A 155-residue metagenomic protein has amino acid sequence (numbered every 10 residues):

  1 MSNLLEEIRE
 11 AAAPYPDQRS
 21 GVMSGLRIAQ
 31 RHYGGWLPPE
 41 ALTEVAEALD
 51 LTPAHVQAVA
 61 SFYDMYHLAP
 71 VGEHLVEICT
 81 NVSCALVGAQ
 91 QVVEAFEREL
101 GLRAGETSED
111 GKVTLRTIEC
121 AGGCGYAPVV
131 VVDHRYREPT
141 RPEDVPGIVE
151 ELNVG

Functional and structural regions predicted by a protein language model:
M1-G155: Signature of N-terminal electron-transfer/Fe-S-associated modules in redox systems
